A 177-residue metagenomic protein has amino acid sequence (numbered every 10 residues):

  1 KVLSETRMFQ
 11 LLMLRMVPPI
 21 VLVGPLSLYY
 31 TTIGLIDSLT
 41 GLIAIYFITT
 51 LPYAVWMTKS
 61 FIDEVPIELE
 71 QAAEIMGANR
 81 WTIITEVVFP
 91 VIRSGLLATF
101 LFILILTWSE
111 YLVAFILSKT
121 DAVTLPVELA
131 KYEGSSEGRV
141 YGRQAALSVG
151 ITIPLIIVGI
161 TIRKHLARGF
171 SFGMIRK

Functional and structural regions predicted by a protein language model:
K1-K177: A structural signal for multi-pass alpha-helical bundles of membrane permease subunits that mediate small-molecule
